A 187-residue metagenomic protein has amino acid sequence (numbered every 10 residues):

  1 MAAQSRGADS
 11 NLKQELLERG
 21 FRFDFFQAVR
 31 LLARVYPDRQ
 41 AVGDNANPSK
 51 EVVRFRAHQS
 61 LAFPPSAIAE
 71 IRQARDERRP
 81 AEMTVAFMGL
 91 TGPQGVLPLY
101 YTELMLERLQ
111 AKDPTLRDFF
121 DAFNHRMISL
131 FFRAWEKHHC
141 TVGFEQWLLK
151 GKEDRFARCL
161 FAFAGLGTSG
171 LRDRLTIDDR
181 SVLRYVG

Functional and structural regions predicted by a protein language model:
M1-Q94, L104: The feature captures two recurrent sequence modes
Q73-G187: Core of folded catalytic or high-affinity ligand/protein-binding domains in predominantly eukaryotic proteins
